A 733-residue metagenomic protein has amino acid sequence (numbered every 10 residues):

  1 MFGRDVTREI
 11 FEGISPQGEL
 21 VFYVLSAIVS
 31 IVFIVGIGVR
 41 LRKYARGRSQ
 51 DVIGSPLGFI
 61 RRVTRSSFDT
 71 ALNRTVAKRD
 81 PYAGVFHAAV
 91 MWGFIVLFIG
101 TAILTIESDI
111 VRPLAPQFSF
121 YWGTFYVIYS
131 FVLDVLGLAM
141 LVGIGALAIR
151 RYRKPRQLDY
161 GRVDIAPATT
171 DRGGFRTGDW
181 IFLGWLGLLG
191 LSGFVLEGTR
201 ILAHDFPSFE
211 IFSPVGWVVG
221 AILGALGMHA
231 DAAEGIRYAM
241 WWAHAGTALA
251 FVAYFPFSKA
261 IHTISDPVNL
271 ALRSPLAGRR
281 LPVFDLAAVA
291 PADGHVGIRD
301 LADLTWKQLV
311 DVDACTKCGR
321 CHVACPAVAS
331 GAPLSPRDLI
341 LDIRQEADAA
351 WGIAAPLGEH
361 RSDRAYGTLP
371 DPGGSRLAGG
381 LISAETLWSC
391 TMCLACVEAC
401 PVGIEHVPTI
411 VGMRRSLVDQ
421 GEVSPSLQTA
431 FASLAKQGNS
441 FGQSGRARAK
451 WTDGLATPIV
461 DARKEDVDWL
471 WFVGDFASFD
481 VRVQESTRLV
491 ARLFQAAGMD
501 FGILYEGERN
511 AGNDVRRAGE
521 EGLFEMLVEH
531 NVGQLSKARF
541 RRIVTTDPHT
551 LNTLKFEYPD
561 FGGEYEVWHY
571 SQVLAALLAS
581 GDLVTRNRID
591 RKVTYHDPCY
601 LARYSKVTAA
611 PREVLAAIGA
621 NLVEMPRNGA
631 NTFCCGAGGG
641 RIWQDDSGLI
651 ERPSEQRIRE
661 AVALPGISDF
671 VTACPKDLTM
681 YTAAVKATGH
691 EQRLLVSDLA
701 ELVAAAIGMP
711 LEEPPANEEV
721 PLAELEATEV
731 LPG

Functional and structural regions predicted by a protein language model:
M1-E12, S108-I128, G161-T170, T199-I236: Membrane-interfacial helical/loop segments at transmembrane boundaries in membrane proteins
F2-R153, D303-V312, L334-D338, A347-Y558 (+2 more regions): Iron-sulfur-cluster electron-transfer modules
L25-I34, M140-I144, G187-L188, G235-A271: Alpha-helical membrane-embedded segments
F33-G54, I106-P113, A146-G161, V195-E210 (+3 more regions): Juxtamembrane/interface segments at transmembrane-helix termini
I53-P56, R79-F86, F120-V132, D159-L188 (+2 more regions): Membrane-interface segments at loop-to-transmembrane junctions
A88-A102, W180-D205: Hydrophobic alpha-helical membrane-insertion segments
G100, V219-A232, P282-G294, H406-G733: Iron-sulfur cluster-binding electron-transfer modules in prokaryotic oxidoreductases
V252-C390: Ferredoxin-type iron-sulfur electron-transfer modules and their immediate structural context
